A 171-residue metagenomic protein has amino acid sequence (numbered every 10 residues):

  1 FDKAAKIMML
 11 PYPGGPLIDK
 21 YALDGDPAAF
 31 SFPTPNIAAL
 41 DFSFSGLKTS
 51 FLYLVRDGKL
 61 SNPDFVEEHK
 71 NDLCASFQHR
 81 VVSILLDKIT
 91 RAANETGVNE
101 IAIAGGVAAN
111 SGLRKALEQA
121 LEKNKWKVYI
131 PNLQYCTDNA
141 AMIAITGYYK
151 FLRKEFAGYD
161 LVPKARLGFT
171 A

Functional and structural regions predicted by a protein language model:
F1, K48, R114, A140-A141: A general structural signal for well-ordered alpha-helical segments in protein cores
F1-L17: Phosphate-binding/catalytic loop of phosphoryl-transfer enzymes
D2-K6, Y53, I145-K150: Short glycine/serine- and small hydrophobic-enriched flexible loop segments
P13, P27, I37-A39, E68 (+3 more regions): Residue-level signal for pocket-adjacent positions within structured domains
P16-I101, N110-N124, F151, A171: A contiguous, well-structured pocket-lining segment that forms one wall/lid of small-molecule binding clefts in soluble
E100-I101, E118-I143: Conserved phosphate-binding/catalytic loops in two-lobed NTP-binding clefts
G106-V107, L133: Active-site metal-binding loops of divalent metal-dependent hydrolases
P131-F169: Glycine-rich phosphate-binding/hydrolytic loop that grips phosphoryl groups
